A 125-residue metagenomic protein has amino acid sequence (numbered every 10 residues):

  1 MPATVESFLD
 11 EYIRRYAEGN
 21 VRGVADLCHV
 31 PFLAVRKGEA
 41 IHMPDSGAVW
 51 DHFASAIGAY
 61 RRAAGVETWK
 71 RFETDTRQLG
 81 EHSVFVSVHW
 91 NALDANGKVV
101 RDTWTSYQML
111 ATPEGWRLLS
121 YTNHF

Functional and structural regions predicted by a protein language model:
M1-L27, A34-R36, H42, G47: Short, low-complexity N-terminal intrinsically disordered segments enriched in polar/charged residues
F8, K70-R71, T103: Residues that act as N-cap/strand-start positions at coil-to-secondary-structure junctions
A17, L79-E81, A111: Surface-exposed coil/turn segments at beta-strand junctions on protein surfaces, enriched
V24, D75-T76, Q108: Short secondary-structure boundary/capping segments
C28-H29, W90-A92, T122-N123: Short beta-strand segments enriched in hydrophobic/aromatic residues within well-folded beta-rich domains
L33-R36, G47-N96: Surface-exposed, charged secondary-structure patches
G38-E39, G97, G115: Detector for glycine-centered tight turns/loop "hinges" at secondary-structure junctions
V100-F125: Short beta-strand edge/turn micro-motifs at domain boundaries
